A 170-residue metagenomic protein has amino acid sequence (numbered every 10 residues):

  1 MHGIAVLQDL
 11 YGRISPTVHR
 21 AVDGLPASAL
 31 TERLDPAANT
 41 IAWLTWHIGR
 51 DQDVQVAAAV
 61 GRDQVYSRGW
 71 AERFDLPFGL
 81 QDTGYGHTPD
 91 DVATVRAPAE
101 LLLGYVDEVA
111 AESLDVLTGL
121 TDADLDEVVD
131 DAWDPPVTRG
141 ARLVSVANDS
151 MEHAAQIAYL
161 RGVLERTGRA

Functional and structural regions predicted by a protein language model:
M1-A5: N-terminal leader segment of winged-helix/HTH proteins
Q8-H19, A29-Y85, V128-A170: Short, contiguous alpha-helical
Y11, S15, V22, V106-S113: Hydrophobic alpha-helical core bundles mediating ligand binding, dimerization, or RNAP-core interactions
G24, H47-I48, G119: Conserved catalytic core of Hanks-type protein kinase domains
G79-D126, V144: Acidic/histidine-rich alpha-helical segments that form the ligand environment of transition-metal centers
